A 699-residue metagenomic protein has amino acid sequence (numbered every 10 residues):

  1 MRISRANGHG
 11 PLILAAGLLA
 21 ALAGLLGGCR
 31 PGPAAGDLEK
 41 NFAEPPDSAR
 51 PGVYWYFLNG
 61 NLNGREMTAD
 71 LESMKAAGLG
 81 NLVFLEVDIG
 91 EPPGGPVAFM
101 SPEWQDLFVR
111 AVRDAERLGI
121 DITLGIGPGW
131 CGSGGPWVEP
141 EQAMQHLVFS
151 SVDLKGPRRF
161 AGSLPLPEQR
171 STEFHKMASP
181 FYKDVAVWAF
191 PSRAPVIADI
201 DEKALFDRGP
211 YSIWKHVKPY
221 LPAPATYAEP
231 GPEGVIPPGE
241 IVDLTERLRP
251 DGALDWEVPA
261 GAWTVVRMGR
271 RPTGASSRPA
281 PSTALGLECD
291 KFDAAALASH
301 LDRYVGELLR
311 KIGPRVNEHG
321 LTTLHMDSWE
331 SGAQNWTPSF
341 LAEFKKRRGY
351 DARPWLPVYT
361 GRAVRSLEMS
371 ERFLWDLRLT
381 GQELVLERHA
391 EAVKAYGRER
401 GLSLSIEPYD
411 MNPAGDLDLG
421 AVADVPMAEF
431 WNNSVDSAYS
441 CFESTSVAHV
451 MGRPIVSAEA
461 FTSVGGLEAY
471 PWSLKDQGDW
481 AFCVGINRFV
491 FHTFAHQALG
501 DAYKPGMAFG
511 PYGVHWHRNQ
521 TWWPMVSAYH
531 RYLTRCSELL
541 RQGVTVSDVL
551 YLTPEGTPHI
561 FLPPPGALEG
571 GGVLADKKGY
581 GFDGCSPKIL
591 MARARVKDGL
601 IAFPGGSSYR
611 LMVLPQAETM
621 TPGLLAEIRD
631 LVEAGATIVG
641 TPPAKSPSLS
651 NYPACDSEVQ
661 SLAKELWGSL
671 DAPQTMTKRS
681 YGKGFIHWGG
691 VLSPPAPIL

Functional and structural regions predicted by a protein language model:
R2-A16: Bacterial N-terminal signal peptides that target proteins for export
N7, C29-P31, H146: Positively charged, lysine/arginine-rich intrinsically disordered segments
P11, A15, G234-P237, D290 (+2 more regions): Intrinsic-disorder-associated interaction segments
I13-G27: Bacterial N-terminal signal peptides
G24-G36: Bacterial Sec-dependent signal peptides at the C-terminal "C-region" and cleavage site
A35-P45, R50-G52, N59-L62, E66-T68 (+7 more regions): Mature extracytoplasmic enzyme cores
P51, N63, M67-T68, N81-L82 (+7 more regions): Carbohydrate-binding surfaces of carbohydrate-active enzymes
